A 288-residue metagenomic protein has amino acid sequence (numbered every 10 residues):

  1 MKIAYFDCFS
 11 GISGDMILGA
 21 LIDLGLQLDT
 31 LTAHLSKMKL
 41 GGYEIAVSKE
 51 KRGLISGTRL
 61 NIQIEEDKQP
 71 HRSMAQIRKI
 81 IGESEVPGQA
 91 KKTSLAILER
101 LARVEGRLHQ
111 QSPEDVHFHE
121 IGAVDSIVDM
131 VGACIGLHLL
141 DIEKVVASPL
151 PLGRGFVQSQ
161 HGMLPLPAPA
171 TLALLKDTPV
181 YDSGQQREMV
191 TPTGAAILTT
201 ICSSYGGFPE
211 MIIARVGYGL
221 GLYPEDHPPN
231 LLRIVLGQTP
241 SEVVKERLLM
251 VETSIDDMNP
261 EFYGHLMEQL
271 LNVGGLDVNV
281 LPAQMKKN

Functional and structural regions predicted by a protein language model:
M1-A4: Extreme N-terminal starter segment of soluble prokaryotic enzymes
F6-L18, F118-D141: Conserved phosphate/anionic-ligand binding catalytic regions in large, soluble enzymes, centered on
F9-S10, M38-K39, G122-V124, P149-Q158 (+2 more regions): Acidic, glycine-rich active-site loops and adjacent beta-strand->loop/helix elements that engage anionic groups
G11, L60, D125, L198 (+1 more regions): Divalent metal-coordination and catalytic microenvironments
D23, L28-H109, A168, D177-T178 (+3 more regions): Glycine-rich nucleotide/cofactor/substrate-binding loop typically near the N-terminus or early in the first domain
E44-S48, G88-S94, R107-H117, K144-A147 (+6 more regions): Flexible, glycine/charged-enriched surface loops at secondary-structure junctions
I142-K245, S254: Mobile "lid/hinge" segments at catalytic clefts and subdomain interfaces of large enzymes
P229-N288: A glycine- and small/hydrophobic-rich beta-loop-beta segment that serves as a flexible "lid/hinge" or phosphate-binding
